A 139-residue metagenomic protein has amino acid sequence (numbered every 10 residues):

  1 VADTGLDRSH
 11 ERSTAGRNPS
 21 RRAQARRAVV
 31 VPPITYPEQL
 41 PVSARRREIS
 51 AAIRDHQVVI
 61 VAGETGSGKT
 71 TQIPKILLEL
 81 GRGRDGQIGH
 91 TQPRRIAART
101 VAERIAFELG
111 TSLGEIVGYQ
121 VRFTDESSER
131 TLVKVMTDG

Functional and structural regions predicted by a protein language model:
V1-V58, I73-I76, L80: Helicase-associated low-complexity/disordered flanking segments
P19-R21, S43, A52, Q57-G139: Conserved P-loop/Walker A NTP-binding site and adjacent catalytic elements of P-loop NTPases
